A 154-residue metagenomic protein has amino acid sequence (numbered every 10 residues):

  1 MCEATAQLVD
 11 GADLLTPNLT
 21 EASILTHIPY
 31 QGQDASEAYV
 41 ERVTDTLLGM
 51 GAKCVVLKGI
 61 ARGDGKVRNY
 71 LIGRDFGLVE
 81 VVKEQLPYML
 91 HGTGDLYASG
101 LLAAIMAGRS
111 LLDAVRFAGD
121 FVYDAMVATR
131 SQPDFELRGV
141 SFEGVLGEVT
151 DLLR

Functional and structural regions predicted by a protein language model:
M1-L78: Conserved phosphate/ATP/ADP-binding segment of small-molecule kinases
E21, G59-R62, E84-P87, G119-Y123: Glycine-rich beta-alpha junction loops
G77-G92: Short pre-catalytic strand/loop immediately N-terminal to key active-site residues, enriched for Gly-Thr
G77-V79, A104-A118: Phosphate-handling active-site elements
Y88-L111: Short, small-residue alpha-helix embedded
L112-R154: Charged C-terminal helix
